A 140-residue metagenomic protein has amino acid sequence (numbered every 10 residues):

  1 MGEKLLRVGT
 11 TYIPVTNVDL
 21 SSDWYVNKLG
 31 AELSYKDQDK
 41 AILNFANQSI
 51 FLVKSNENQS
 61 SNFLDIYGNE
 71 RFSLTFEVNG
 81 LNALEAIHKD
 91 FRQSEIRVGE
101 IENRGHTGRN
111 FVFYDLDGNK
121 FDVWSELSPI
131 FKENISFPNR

Functional and structural regions predicted by a protein language model:
M1-G9, E32-N79, E85-Y114, E126-R140: Vicinal oxygen chelate
Y12, D19, E85: Conserved catalytic core of two-component sensor histidine kinases
S21, Y25-V26, F91, G118: Conserved active-site tyrosine of GNAT-family acetyltransferases
L29: Major-groove DNA-recognition helix of helix-turn-helix-type DNA-binding domains
V123: Short glycine-/small-residue motifs
